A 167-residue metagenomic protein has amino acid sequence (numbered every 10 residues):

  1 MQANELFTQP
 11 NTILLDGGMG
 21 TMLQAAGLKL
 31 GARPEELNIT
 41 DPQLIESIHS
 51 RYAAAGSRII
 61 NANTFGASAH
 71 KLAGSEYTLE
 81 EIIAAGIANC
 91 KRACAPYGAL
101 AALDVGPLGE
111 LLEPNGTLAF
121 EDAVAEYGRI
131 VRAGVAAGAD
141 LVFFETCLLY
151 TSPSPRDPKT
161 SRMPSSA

Functional and structural regions predicted by a protein language model:
F7-N38, F65, K71, Y97-F120: N-terminal small/glycine-rich loop or linker at the start of catalytic domains across soluble metabolic enzymes
I13-L14, R58-I59, L100-A102, D140-F143: Structural preference for beta-strand elements that scaffold enzyme active sites
G17, Y52, C90, V142: Conserved, mostly hydrophobic/aromatic
R33-T40, A53, I59-L79, A139-L149: Glycine-rich, proline-tolerant flexible connector loops at the mouths of alpha/beta enzymes
I45-H49, F120-R132: Short, acidic/polar
Y77-Y97, S152: Alpha-helix-loop-beta-strand connector modules within alpha/beta enzyme cores
Y150-D157: Conserved small/polar residues in nucleotide/adenosyl-binding loops
S161-A167: Hydrophobic alpha-helical segments, chiefly the membrane-spanning helices and signal/signal-anchor peptides
